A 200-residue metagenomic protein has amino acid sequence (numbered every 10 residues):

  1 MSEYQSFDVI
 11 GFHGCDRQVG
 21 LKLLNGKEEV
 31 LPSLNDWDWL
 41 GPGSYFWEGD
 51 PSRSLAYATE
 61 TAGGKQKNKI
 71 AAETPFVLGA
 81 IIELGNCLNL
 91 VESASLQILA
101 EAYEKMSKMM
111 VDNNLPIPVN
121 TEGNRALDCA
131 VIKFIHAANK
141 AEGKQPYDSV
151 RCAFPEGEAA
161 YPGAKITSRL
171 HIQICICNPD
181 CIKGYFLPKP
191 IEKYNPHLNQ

Functional and structural regions predicted by a protein language model:
S2-G14, L21-K22, P75-Q200: Active-site and NAD+-binding cores of ADP-ribose-processing enzymes
E3, W37-D38, K69-A71: Sterically constrained small-residue positions within well-ordered secondary structures of folded domains
V9-Y45: Glycine-rich loop/turn
L23-G26, S54-E60, C152-P155: A short linear-motif detector with a strong N-terminal bias
K27-V30, G64-K65, S95-A100: Generic alpha-helical propensity signal that fires on short helical segments and nearby coil/disordered stretches
N35-A62: Extended catalytic/binding region for NAD+/ADP-ribose chemistry, centered on the ART fold
D38-P42, E73-G79: Glycine-rich, often proline-containing surface loops adjacent to acidic residues and nearby aromatics that form
T61-T74: Cytochrome P450 catalytic domain signature, combining two hallmark sequence patches
